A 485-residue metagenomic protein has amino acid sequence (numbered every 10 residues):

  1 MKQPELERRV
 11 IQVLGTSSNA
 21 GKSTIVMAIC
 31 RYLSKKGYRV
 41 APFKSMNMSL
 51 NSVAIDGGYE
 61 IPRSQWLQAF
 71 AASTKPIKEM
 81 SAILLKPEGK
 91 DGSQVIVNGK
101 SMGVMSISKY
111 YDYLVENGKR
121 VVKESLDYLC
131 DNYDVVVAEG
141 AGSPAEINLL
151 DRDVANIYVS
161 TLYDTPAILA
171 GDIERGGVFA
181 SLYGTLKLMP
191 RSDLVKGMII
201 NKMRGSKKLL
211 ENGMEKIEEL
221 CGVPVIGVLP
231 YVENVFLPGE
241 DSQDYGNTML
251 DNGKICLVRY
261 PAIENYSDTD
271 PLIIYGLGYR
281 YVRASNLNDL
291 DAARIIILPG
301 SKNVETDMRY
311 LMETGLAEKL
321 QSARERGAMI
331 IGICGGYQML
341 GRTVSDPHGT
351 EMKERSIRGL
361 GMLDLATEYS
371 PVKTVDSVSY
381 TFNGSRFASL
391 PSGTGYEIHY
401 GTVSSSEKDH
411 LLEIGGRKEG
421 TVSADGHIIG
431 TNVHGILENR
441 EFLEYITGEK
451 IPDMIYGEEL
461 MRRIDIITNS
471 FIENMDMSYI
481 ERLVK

Functional and structural regions predicted by a protein language model:
K2-S322, M329, P371, G384-K485: Flexible phosphate-sensing "switch/lid" loops adjacent to ATP/NTP-binding sites across phosphate-transfer
C334: Catalytic nucleophile serine of serine hydrolases, specifically the conserved "nucleophile elbow" pentapeptide
G341-P391, G395: A conserved active-site-flanking secondary-structure segment within enzyme catalytic domains
